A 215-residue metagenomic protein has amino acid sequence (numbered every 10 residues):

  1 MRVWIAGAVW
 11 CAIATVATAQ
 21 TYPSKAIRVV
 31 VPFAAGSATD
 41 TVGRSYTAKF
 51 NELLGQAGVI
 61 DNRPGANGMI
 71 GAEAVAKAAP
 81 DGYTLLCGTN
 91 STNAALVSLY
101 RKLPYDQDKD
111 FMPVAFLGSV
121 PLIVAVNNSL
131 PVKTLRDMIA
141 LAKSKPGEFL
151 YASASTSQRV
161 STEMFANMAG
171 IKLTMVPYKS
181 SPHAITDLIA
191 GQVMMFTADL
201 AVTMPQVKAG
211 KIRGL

Functional and structural regions predicted by a protein language model:
A14-V16: N-terminal signal peptide c-region/cleavage motif recognized by signal peptidases
K25-A34, G58-V59, T84-C87, M112 (+1 more regions): Short, well-ordered beta-strand elements
V29-R44, A66, Y151-T156: Extracytoplasmic "Venus flytrap"
G36, V75-A76, T162, L188-I189 (+1 more regions): Hydrophobic residues within well-ordered alpha-helices
F50, K77-G82, S98-H183: Hinge/capping helix and adjacent helix->loop/strand transition within the periplasmic-binding protein
Q56, A78-C87, K145-F149, I171 (+2 more regions): Alpha-to-beta junction loops
R63-G71, V120, M175-T186, D199-V202: Short helix-initiation/N-cap motifs at beta->coil->alpha
T92-K102, R159, E163-M168, M195-L215: A ligand-binding cleft/hinge motif common to bilobed small-molecule-binding domains
